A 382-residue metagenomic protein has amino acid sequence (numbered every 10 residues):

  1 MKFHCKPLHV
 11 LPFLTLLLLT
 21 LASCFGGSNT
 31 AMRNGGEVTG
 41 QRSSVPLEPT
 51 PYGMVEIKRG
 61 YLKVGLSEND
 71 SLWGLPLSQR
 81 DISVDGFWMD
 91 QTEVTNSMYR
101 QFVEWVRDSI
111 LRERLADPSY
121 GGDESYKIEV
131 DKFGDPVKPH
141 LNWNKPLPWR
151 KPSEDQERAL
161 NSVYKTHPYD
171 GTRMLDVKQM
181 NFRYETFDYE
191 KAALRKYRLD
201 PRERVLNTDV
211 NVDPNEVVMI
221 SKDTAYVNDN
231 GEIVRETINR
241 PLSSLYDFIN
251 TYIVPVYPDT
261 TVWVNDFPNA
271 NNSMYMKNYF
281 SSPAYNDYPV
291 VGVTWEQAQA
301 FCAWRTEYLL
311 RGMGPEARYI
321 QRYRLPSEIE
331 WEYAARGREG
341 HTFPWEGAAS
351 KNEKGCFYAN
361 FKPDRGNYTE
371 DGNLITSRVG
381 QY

Functional and structural regions predicted by a protein language model:
K2-P12: Bacterial N-terminal signal peptides that target proteins for export
L11-L19: Sec-dependent N-terminal signal peptides
L21-S23: C-terminal motif of bacterial Sec signal peptides marking the signal peptidase cleavage site
F25-N34, E56-I57, K63, E68 (+4 more regions): Functional-site microenvironments in short loops/helix caps that host divalent-cation chemistry
M32-R59: Post-signal peptide N-terminal segment of mature Sec-exported envelope proteins
S71, S109, P136, S162 (+7 more regions): Coil residues (strongly favoring Ser/Thr
W88-T92, F102, D108, R114 (+3 more regions): Conserved hydrophobic ligand-interaction patch in extracellular adhesion modules
T95: Acidic-aromatic/histidine active-site loop/patch
